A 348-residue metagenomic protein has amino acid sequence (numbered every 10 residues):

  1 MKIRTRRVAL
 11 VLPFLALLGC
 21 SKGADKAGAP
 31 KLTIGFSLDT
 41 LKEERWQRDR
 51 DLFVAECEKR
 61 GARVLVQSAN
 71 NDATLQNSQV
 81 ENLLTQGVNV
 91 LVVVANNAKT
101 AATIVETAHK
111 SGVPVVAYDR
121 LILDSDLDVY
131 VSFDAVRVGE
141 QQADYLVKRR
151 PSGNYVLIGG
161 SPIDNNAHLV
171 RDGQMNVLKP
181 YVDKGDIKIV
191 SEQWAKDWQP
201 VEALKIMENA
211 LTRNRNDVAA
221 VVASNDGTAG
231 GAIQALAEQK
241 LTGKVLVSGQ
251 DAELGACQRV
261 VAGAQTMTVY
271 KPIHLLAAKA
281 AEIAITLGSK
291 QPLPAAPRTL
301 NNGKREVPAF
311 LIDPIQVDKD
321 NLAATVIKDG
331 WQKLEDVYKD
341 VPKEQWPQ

Functional and structural regions predicted by a protein language model:
M1-L10: Bacterial N-terminal signal peptides that target proteins for export
A9-L17: Bacterial N-terminal signal peptides
C20-Q348: A residue-level marker of the well-folded mature domains of exported/periplasmic proteins
